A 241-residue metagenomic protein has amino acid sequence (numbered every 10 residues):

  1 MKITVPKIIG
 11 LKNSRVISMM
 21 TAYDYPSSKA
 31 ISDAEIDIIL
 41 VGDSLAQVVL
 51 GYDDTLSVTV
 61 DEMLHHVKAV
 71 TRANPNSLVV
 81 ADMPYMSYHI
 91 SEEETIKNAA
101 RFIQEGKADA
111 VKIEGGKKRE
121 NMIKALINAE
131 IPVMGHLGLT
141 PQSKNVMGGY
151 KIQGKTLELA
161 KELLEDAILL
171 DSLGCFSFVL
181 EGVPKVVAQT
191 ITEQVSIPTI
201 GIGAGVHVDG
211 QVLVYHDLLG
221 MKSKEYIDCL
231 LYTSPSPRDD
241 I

Functional and structural regions predicted by a protein language model:
M1-K12: N-terminal charge/polar-biased segments
I3-V5, M19, Y23-Y52, D61-L78 (+3 more regions): Alpha/beta enzyme core
S57: Glycine-rich phosphate/pyrophosphate-binding loop regions near the starts of catalytic domains
D82-Y85: Short linear capping/connector segments at secondary-structure termini
D209: Short, solvent-exposed beta-strand-terminating loops
E225-L231: Short, glycine-/small-residue-rich phosphate/pyrophosphate-handling segment
Y232-I241: Single conserved hydrophobic/aromatic residue that forms the stacking wall/gate of nucleotide- or nucleobase-binding
